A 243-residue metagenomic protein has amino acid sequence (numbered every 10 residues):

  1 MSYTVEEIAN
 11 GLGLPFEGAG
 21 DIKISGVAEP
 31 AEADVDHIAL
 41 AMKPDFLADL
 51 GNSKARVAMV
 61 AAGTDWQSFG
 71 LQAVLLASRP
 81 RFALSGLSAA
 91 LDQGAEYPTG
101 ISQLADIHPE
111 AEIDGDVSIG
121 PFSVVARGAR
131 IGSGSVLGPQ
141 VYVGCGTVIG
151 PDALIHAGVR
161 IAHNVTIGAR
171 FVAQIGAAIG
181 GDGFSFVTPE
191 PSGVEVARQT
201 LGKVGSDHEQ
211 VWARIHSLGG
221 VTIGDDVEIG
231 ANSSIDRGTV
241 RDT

Functional and structural regions predicted by a protein language model:
M1-L104, V165, R170, I175-A177 (+2 more regions): Terminal amphipathic alpha-helical/low-complexity segments used for targeting or macromolecular assembly
L40, G100-S192, L201-T243: Structural signal for interior beta-strand "rungs" in well-ordered beta-sheet cores of soluble enzyme domains
